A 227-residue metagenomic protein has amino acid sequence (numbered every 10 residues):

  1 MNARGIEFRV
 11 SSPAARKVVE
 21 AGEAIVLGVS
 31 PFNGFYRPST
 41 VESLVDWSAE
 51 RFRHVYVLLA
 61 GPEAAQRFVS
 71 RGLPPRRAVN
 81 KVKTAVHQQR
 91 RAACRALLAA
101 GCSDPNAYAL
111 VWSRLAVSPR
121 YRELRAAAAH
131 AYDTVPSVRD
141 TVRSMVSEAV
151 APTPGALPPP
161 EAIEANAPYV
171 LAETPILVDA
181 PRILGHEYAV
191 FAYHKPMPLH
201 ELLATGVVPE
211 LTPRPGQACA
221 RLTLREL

Functional and structural regions predicted by a protein language model:
M1-L227: Compositional signal for N-terminal targeting/processing segments
